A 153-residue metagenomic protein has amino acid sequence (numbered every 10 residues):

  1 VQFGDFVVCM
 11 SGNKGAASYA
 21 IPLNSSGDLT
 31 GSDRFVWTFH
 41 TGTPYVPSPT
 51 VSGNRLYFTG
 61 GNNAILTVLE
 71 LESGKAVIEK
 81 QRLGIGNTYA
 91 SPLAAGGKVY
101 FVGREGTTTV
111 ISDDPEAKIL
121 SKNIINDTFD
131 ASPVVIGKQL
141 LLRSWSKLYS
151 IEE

Functional and structural regions predicted by a protein language model:
V1-E153: Noncatalytic, solvent-exposed loop/strand surfaces of beta-propeller-type extracellular/periplasmic domains
